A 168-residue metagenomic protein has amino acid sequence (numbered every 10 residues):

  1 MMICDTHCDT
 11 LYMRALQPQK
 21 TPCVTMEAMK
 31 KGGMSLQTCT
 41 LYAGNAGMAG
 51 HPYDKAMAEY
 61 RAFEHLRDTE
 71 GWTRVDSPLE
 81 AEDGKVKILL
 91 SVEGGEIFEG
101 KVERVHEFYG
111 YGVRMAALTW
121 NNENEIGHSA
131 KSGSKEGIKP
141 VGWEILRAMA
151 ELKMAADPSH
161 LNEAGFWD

Functional and structural regions predicted by a protein language model:
M1-K135: N-terminal hydrophobic targeting/anchoring segments and the immediately downstream early-domain regions of hydrolases
G100-Y111, S132-D168: Histidine/acidic residue-rich metal-binding segments in metalloenzymes
